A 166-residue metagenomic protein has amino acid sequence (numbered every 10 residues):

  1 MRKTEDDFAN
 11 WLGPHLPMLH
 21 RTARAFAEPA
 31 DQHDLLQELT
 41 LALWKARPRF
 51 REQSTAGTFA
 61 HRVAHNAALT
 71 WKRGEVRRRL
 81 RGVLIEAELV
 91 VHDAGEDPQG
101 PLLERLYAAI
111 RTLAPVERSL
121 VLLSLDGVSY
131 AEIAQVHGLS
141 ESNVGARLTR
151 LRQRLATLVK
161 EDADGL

Functional and structural regions predicted by a protein language model:
M1-N10, H20-E38, P48-R51, D164-L166: Short, charged helix-capping/linker segments at alpha-helix termini
R2-K3, E75-R78, E86-R111: Acidic, proline/glycine-rich intrinsically disordered inter-domain spacer in sigma factors
L16, H20, A27, T40 (+3 more regions): C-terminal flanking helix
D34-L41, S54-N66: Structural recognition of an alpha-helix C-terminal capping motif at a helix-to-coil junction
L39, V63, V121, I133-A134 (+1 more regions): Hydrophobic positions on the alpha-helical face of helix-turn-helix-like DNA-binding modules
R49-R51, R62-V83, E96-Q99: Arg/Lys-rich amphipathic alpha helix in sigma70-family domain 2
H65, L69, H137-E161: DNA-recognition helix of helix-turn-helix
T112-E132: Short amphipathic alpha helix immediately N-terminal
